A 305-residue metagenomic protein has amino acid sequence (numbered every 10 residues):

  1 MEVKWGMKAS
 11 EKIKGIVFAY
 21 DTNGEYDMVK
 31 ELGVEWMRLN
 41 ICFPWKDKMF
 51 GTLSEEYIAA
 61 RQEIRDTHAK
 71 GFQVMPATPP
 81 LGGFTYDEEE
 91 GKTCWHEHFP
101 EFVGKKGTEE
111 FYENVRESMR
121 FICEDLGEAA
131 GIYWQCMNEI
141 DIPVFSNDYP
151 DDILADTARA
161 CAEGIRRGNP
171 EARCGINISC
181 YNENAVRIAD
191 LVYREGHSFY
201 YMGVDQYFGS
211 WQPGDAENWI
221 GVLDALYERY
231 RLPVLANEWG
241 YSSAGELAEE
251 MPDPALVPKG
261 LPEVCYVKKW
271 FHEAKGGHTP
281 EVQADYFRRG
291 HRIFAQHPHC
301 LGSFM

Functional and structural regions predicted by a protein language model:
M1-Y112, G203-F208: N-terminal substrate-binding region of glycoside hydrolase catalytic domains
K4-G6, E11-G15, E35-R38, G71-M75 (+5 more regions): Structural preference for beta-strand elements that scaffold enzyme active sites
M7-K8, K30, Q62-A69, A158-E171 (+1 more regions): Surface-exposed amphipathic alpha-helices with a cationic face
N23, D47-F50, Y57-I58, D87-F199 (+1 more regions): Active-site cleft segment of glycoside hydrolase catalytic domains centered on the general acid/base Glu
V29-G33, H68, G127, Y193-E195 (+1 more regions): Non-catalytic positions within long, well-ordered alpha-helices that form the structural scaffold/packing of enzyme
M37, P76, M119, A130-I132 (+5 more regions): Aromatic- and acid-rich polysaccharide-binding/catalytic face of secreted or lumenal carbohydrate-active enzymes
T78-G82, C180, F304-M305: Short, solvent-exposed turn/loop segments enriched in Gly/Ser/Thr/Pro and often Arg
A236-W239, V257-M305: Substrate-binding cleft of secreted/luminal carbohydrate-active enzymes
